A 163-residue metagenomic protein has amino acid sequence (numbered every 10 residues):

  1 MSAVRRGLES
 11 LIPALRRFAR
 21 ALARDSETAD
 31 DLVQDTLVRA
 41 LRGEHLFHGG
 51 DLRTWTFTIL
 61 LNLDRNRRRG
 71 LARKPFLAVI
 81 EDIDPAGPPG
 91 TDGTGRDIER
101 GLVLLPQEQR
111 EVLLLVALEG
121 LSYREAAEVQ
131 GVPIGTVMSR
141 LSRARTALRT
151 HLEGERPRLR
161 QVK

Functional and structural regions predicted by a protein language model:
M1-R17, E27-D30, L41: A short, charge-rich alpha-helical start-of-domain segment used by transcription regulators
S2-R6, E128-V129, T146-K163: C-terminal edge and immediately downstream basic/flexible tail or linker adjoining helix-turn-helix-like DNA-binding
R6, D97-P106: Short amphipathic alpha-helical boundary/capping segments
G7, L11, L15, T36 (+2 more regions): Residue-level preference for hydrophobic side chains embedded in well-ordered alpha helices
R42, D51, T58-V79, T91 (+2 more regions): Arg/Lys-rich amphipathic alpha helix in sigma70-family domain 2
N66, K74-R100, S122, V162: Internal acidic/polar
V103, Q107, E119-T136, A147-T150: Helix-turn-helix DNA-binding module
V112-V116: A short pre-motif secondary-structure segment
